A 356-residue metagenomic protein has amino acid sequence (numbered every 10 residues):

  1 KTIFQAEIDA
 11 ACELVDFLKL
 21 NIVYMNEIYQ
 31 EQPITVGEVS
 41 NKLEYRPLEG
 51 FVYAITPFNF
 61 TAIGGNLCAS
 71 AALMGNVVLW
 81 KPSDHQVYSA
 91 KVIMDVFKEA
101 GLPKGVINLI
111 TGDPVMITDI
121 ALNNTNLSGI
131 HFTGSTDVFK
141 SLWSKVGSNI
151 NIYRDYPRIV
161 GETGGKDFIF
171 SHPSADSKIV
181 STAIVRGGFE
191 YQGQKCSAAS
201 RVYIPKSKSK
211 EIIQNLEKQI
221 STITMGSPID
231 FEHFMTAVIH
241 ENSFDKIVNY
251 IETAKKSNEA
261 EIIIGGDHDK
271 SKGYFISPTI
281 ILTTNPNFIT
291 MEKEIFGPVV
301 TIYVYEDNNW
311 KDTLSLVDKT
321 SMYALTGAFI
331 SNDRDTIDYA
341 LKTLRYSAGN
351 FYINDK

Functional and structural regions predicted by a protein language model:
K1, I353-K356: Short, intrinsically disordered, charge-balanced linker/junction segments flanking boundaries in proteins
K1-I28, L314, K319: Glycine-rich loop-to-alpha-helix module at the N-terminal edge of alpha/beta enzyme cores
I8, C12, V23-I179: Rossmann-like NAD(P) dinucleotide-binding subdomain of oxidoreductase/dehydrogenase enzymes
V78-W80, G327-F329, Y352: Short hydrophobic alpha-helical runs that function as membrane-insertion/retention elements
V96-G101, N123-T125, G129, T136-P286 (+3 more regions): ALDH superfamily catalytic-core signature
P298: Glycine-rich nucleotide-phosphate-binding loops and adjacent flexible coil segments
